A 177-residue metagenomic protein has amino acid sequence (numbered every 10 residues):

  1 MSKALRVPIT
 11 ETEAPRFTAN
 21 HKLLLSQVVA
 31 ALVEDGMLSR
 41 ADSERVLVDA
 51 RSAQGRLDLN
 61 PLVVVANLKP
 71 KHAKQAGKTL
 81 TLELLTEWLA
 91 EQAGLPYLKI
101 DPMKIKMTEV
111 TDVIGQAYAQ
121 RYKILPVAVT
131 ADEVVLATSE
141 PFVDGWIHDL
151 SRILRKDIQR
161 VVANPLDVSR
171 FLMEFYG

Functional and structural regions predicted by a protein language model:
S2-K3, G55, V63-I153: Polyanionic, low-complexity intrinsically disordered segments
S2-L59, N67-L80, L85-L89: An alpha-helical, amphipathic repeat domain used for nucleic-acid recognition, typified by the mTERF helical solenoid
A31, D149, F171: Alpha-helical scaffold segments in soluble metabolic enzymes
I105-K106, L166-S169: A short acidic, often aromatic-flanked loop/helix-cap motif at beta-alpha or helix-coil junctions that lines enzyme
E140-P141, A163-L166: Short, surface-exposed acidic/glycine-rich loop or hinge patches that mediate macromolecular interfaces
R152-K156, G177: Short, intrinsically disordered, mixed-charge
K156-N164: Short hydrophobic alpha-helical runs that function as membrane-insertion/retention elements
S169-G177: Short, low-order "capping/linker" segments at domain edges
